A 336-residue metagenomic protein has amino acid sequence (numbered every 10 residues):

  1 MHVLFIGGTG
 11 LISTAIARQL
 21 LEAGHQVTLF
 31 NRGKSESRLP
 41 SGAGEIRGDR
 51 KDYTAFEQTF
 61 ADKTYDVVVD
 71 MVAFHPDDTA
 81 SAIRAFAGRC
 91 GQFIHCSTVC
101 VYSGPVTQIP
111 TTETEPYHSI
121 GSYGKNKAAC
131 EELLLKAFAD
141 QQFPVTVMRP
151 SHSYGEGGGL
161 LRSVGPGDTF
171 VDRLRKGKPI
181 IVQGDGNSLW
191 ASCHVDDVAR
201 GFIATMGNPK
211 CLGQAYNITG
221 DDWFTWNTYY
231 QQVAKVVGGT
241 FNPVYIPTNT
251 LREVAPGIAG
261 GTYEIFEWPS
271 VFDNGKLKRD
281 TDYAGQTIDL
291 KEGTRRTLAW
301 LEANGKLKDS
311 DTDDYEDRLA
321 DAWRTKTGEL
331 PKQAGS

Functional and structural regions predicted by a protein language model:
V3-A23: N-terminal Rossmann NAD(P)H-binding glycine-rich loop of SDR-like oxidoreductase domains
T9, K34-R89, H95, V101-S103 (+1 more regions): NAD(P)H-binding glycine-rich loop region in Rossmannoid oxidoreductase-like domains and their noncatalytic homologs
Q26-R32: Conserved glycine-rich Rossmann-like NAD(P)H-binding loop of the short-chain dehydrogenase/reductase
T98-S122, K136-Q141: Active-site "gating" loop of Rossmann-like NAD(P)-dependent oxidoreductase/epimerase domains
I109-E132, L161-D168, A191-S192, W223 (+1 more regions): Short-chain dehydrogenase/reductase
E131-G159: Conserved beta-loop-beta element that borders a ligand/cofactor-binding pocket
R162-F170, Q183-M206, G213-Q214, E292: Substrate-positioning beta->alpha
K176, A204-T262, N274-G275, D280 (+2 more regions): Mid/C-terminal beta-alpha module of Rossmann-like enzyme folds, strongest in SDR-family dehydrogenases/epimerases
